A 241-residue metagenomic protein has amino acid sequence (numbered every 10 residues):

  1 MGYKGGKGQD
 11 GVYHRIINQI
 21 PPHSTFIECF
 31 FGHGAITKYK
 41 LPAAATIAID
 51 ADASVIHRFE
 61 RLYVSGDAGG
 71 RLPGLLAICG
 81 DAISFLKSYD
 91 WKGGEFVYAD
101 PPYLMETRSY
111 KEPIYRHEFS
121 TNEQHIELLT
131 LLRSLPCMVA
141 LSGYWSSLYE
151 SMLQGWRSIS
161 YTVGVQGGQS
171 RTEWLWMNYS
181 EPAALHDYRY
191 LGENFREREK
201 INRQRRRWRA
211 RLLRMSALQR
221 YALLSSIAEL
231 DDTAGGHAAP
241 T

Functional and structural regions predicted by a protein language model:
M1-T241: Class I S-adenosyl-L-methionine-dependent methyltransferase catalytic core
